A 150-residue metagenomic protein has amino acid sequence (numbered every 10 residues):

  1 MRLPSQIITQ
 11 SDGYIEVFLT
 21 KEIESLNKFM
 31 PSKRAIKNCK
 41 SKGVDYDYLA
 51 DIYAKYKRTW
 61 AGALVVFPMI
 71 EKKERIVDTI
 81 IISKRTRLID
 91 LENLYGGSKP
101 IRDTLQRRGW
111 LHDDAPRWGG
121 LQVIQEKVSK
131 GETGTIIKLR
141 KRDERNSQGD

Functional and structural regions predicted by a protein language model:
M1-D150: Catalytic phosphate/metal-binding cores of nucleic-acid and nucleotide-processing enzymes, i.e., regions that mediate
